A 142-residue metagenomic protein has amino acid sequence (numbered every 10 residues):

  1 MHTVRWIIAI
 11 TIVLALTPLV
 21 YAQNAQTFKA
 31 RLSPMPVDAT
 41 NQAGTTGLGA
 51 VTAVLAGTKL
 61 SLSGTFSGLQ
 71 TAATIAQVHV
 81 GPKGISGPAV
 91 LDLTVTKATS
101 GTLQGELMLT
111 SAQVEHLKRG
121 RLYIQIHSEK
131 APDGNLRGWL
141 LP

Functional and structural regions predicted by a protein language model:
M1-T3: N-terminal secretory signal peptides that target proteins for export/translocation
R5, P18-A76, V80-P142: Metal-centered catalytic cores of metalloenzymes
I7-T17: Bacterial N-terminal signal peptides
